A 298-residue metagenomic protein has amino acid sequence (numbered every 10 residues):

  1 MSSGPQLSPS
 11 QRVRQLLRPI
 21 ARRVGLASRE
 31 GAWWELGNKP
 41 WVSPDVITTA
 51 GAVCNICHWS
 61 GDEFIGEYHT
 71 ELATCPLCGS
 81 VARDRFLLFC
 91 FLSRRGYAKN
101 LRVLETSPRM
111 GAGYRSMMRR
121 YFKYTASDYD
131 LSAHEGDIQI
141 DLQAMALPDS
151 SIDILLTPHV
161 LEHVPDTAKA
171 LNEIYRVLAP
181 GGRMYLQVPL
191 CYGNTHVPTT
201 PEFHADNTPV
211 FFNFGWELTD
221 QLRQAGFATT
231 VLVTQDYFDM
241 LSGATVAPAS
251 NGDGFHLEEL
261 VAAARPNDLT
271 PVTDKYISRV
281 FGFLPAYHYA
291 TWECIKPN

Functional and structural regions predicted by a protein language model:
S2-V53, T230-N298: A C-terminal cap/extension of S-adenosyl-L-methionine-dependent methyltransferases that defines the acceptor-substrate
C54-C57, C75-C78: Short cysteine-rich clusters marking metal-coordination/redox-active sites
S60-G61, A82, M110: Cys/His-rich microdomains that often coordinate metals
I65-A73: Short linker/helix segments within small regulatory modules
G79-N100: Conserved alpha-helix/loop element of class I SAM-dependent methyltransferases that forms part of the SAM/SAH-binding
A98-T200, F214-R223, A262-T273, H288-K296: Conserved SAM-binding loop
P201-V210: Short helix/strand-bridging catalytic loops that position acidic/His residues to coordinate divalent metals and engage
P209-V233: Short alpha-helix
